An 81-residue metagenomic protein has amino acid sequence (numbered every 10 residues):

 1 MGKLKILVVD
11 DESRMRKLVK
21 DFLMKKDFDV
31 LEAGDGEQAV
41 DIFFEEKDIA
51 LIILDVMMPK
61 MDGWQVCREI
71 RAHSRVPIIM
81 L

Functional and structural regions predicted by a protein language model:
M1-L7: Non-catalytic signal-transmission and effector/linker regions of two-component phosphorelay proteins
E12-R16: Short acidic/polar segment at the start of the alpha1 helix of CheY-like receiver
K17-K25: Charged docking surfaces used in two-component/phosphorelay signaling
E32-L51: Acidic, metal-coordinating helix/loop segments flanking the phosphotransfer/catalytic sites of two-component signaling
F44-K47, E69-V76: Conserved phosphotransfer cores of two-component systems
V56-M57: The short loop immediately C-terminal to the conserved phospho-acceptor aspartate in CheY-like receiver
